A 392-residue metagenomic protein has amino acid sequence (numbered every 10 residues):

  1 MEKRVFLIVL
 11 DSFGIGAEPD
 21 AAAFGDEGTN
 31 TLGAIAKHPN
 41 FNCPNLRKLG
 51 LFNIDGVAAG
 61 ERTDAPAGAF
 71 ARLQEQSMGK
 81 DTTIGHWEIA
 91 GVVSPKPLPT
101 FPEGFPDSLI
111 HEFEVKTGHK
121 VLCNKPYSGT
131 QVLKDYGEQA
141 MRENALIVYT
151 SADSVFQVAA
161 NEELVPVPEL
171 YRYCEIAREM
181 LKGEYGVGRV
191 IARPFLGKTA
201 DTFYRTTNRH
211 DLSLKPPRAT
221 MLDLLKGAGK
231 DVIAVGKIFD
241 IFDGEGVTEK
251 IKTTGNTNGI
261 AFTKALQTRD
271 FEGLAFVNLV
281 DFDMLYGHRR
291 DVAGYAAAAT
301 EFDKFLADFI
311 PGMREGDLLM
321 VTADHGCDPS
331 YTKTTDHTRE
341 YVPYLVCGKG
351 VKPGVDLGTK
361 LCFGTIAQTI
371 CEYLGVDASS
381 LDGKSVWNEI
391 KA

Functional and structural regions predicted by a protein language model:
M1-A392: Feature captures the catalytic ectodomains and active-site-proximal regions of enzymes that hydrolyze or transfer
